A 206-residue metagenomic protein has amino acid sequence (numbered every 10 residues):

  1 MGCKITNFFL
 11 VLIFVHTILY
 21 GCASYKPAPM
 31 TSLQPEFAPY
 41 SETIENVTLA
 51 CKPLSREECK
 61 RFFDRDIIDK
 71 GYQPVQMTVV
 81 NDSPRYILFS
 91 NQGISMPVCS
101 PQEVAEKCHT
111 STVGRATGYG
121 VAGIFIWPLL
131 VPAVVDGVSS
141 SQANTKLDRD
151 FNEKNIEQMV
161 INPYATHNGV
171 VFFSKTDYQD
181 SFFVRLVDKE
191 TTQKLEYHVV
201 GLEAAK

Functional and structural regions predicted by a protein language model:
M1-F9: Bacterial N-terminal signal peptides that target proteins for export
L10-Y20: Bacterial N-terminal signal peptides
C22-K206: Conserved functional micro-motifs across diverse proteins
